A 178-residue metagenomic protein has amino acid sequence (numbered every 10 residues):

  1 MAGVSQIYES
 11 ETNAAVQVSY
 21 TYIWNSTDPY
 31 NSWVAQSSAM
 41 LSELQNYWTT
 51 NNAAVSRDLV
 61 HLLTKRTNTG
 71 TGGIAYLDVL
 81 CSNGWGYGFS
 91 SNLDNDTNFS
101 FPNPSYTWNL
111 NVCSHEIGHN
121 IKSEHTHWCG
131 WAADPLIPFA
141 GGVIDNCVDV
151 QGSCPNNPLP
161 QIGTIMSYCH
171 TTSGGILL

Functional and structural regions predicted by a protein language model:
M1-L178: Extracellular (secreted or membrane-anchored) zinc-dependent metallopeptidases, primarily metzincins but also closely
